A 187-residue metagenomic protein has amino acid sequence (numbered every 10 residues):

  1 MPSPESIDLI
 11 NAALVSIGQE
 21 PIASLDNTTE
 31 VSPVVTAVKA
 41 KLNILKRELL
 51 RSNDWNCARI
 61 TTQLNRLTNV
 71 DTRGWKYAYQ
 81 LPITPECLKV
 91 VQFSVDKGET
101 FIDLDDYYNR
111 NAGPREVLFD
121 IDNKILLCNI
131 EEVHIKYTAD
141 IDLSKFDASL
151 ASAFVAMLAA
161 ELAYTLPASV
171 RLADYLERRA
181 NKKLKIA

Functional and structural regions predicted by a protein language model:
M1-A187: Glycine-enriched, solvent-exposed interface loops adjoining structured elements
